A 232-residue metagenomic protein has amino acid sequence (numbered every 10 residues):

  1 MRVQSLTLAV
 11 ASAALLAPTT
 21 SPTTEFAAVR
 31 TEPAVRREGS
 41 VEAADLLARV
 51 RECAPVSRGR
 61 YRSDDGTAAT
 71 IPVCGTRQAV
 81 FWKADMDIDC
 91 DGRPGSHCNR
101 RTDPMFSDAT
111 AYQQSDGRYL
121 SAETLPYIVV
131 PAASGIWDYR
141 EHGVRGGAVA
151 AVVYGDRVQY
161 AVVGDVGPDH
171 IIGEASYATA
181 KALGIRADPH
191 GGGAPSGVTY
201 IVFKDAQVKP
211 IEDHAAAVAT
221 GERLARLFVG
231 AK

Functional and structural regions predicted by a protein language model:
M1-E25: Secretory targeting and sorting signals
Q4, Q159, A175: Functionally constrained cores in energy, signaling, and assembly domains
T24-R157, H170, A182-H190, K204-K232: Cell wall/extracellular polymer interaction/catalysis modules
Y127-V129, V162, T199-I201: Soluble periplasmic/extracytoplasmic beta-strand elements of cell-envelope proteins
Q159-P168: Short beta-strand-centered aromatic/proline hotspots
D169-T179: Short, solvent-exposed secondary-structure boundary/capping segments
G191-T199: Intrinsically disordered, low-complexity linker and terminal regions at domain boundaries
